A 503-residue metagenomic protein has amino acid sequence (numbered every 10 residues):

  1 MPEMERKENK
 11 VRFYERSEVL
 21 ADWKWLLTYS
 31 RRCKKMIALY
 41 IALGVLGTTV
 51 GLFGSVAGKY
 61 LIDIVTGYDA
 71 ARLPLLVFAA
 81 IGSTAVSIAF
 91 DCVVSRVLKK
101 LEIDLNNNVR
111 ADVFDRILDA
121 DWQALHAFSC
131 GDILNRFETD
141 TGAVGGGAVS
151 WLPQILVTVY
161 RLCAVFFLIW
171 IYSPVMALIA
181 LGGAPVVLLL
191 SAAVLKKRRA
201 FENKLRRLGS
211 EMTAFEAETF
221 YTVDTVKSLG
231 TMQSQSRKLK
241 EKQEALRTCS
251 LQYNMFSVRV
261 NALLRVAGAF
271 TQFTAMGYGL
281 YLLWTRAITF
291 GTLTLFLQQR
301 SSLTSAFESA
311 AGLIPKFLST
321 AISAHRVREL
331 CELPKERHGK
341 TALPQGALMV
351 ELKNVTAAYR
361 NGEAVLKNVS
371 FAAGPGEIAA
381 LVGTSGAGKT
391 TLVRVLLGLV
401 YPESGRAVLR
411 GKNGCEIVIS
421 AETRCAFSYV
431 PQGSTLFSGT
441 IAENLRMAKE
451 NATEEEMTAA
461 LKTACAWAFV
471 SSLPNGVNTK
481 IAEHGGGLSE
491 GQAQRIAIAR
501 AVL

Functional and structural regions predicted by a protein language model:
M1-V50, T66-A79, V94-L98, E102 (+8 more regions): Membrane-integrated ABC transporters
E3-Y14, I103, A111-N135, T139-T141 (+5 more regions): Short intracellular "coupling" helices and adjacent cytoplasmic loop segments at the cytosolic face of multi-pass
L27, R32-K35, W122-Q123, T139-A148 (+7 more regions): An intracellular "coupling" helix at the cytosolic face of ABC transporter transmembrane type-1 domains
R32, M36-T49, L76-S83, S87 (+3 more regions): Transmembrane helices of ABC transporter permease
A111, E329, R406-V408, R424 (+1 more regions): ABC ATPase nucleotide-binding domain helical subdomain, centered on the C-loop/LSGGQ "ABC signature"
T231, M255, S302-L330: Cytosolic ends of transmembrane helices, especially the final helix of ABC transmembrane type-1 domains
V382-T384: The feature captures the beta-strand-to-loop junction immediately N-terminal to the Walker
L397: Helix-to-loop junction immediately C-terminal to a conserved catalytic motif
